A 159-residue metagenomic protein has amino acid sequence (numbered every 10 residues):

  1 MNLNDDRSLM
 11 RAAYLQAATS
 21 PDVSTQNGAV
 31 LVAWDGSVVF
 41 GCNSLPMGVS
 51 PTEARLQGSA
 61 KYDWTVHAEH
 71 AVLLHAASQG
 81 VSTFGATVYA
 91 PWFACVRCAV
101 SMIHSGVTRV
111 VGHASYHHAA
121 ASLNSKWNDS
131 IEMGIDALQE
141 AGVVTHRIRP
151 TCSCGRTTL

Functional and structural regions predicted by a protein language model:
M1-L159: Zinc-dependent deaminase catalytic domain
